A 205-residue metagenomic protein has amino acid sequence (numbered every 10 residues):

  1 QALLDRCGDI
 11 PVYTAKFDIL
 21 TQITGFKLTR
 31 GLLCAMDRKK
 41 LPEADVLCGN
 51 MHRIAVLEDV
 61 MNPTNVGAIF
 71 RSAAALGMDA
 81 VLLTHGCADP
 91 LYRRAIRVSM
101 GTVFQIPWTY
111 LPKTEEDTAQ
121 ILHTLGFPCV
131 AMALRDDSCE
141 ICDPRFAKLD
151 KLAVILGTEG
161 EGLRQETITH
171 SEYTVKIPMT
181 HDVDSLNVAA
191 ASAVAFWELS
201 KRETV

Functional and structural regions predicted by a protein language model:
Q1-G25: N-terminal positively charged helical leader segments and presequences
L4, L41-D137: RNA substrate-binding interface of SAM-dependent RNA methyltransferases
V12-A15, T109, V130, V175: General small-molecule cofactor/ligand-binding pocket signal
T14, L47-A55, H170-P178: Glycine/charged-rich beta-loop-alpha catalytic/anionic-binding loops adjacent to active sites
F17-I19, G86-A88, K113, E159 (+1 more regions): Short, acidic/turn-prone active-site loops that include or flank metal/cofactor- and phosphate-binding residues
G25-M51: Acidic/glycine-rich phosphate/pyrophosphate-binding loops and surrounding catalytic core that coordinate Mg2+
G31-C34, S72-L76, C87-F104, Q165-V205: Structured adenosyl-cofactor binding patch, chiefly the S-adenosyl-L-methionine
V130-V183: Active-site/ligand-binding-proximal alpha/beta "capping" segment
